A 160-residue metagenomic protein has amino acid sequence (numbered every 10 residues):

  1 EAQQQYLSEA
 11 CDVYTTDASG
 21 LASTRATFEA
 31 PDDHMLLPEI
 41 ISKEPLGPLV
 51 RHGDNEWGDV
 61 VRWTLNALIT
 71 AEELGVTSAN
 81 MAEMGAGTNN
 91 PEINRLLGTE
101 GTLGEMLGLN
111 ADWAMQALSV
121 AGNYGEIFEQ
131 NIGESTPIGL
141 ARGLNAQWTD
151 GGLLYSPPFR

Functional and structural regions predicted by a protein language model:
E1-Q5: Short helix-initiation/N-cap motifs at beta->coil->alpha
L7-S8, D12-M35: A ligand-binding cleft/hinge motif common to bilobed small-molecule-binding domains
T15, Q130-N131: Conserved active-site loop/cleft motifs that coordinate metal ions or position small ligands
G20, P38-D112, N123-I127, S135 (+1 more regions): Extended ligand-binding regions for polar small-molecule ligands
